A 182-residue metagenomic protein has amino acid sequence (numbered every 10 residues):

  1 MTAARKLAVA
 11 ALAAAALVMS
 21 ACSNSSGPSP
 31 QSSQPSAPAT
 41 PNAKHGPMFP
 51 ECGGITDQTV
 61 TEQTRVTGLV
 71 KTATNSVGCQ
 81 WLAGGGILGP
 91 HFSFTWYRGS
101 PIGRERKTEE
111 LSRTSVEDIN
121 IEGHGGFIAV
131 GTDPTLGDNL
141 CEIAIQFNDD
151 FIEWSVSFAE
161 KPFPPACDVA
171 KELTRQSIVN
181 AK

Functional and structural regions predicted by a protein language model:
M1, A43, S157-K161: Short coil/turn segments at secondary-structure junctions
M1-A11: Bacterial N-terminal signal peptides that target proteins for export
V18-A21: C-terminal motif of bacterial Sec signal peptides marking the signal peptidase cleavage site
S23-S26: Bacterial signal peptide processing site
P30-F94: Extracytoplasmic low-complexity, Pro/Thr/Ser/Ala/Gly-rich segments that lie immediately after a secretion/anchoring
T67-G131: Short, solvent-exposed recognition patches
S115-K182: A short, solvent-exposed beta-edge/loop patch
